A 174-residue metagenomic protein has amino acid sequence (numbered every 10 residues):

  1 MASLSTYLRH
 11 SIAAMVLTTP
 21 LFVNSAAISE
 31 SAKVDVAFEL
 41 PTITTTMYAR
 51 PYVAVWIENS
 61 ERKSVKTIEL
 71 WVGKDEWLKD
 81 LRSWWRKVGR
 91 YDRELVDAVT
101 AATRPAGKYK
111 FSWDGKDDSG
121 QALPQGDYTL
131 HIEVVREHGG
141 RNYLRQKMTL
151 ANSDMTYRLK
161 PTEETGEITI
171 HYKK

Functional and structural regions predicted by a protein language model:
A2-A13: Bacterial N-terminal signal peptides that target proteins for export
I12-L17, L21: Hydrophobic helical h-region of N-terminal Sec-dependent signal peptides in bacterial secretory/periplasmic proteins
A26-W71, G139-K174: Primarily secretory-pathway and cell-envelope proteins
I68-W71, D75-S83: Long, charge-dense
D80-Q121: Extended, solvent-exposed segments with strong compositional bias
Y109-F111, L123-E133: A short tyrosine-centered beta-strand micro-motif
D117, V134-H138: Surface-exposed loop/turn motifs at beta-strand-loop junctions within extracellular Ig-like and Fibronectin type III
